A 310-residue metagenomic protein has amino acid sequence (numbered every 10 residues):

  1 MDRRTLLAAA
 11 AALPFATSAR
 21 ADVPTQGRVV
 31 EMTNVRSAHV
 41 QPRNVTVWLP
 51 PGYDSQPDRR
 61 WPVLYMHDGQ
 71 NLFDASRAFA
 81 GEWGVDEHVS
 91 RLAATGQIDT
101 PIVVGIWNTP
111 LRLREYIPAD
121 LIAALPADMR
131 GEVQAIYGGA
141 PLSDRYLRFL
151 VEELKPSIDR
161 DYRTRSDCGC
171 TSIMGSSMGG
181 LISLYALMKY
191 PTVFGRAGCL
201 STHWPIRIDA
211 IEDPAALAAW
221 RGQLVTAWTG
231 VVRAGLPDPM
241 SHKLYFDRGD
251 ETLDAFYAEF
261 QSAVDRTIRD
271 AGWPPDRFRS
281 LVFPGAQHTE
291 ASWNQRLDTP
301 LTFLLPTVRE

Functional and structural regions predicted by a protein language model:
T5-A21: N-terminal export signals
D22-E310: Non-catalytic cap/lid and distal C-terminal segments of serine-dependent acyl enzymes
